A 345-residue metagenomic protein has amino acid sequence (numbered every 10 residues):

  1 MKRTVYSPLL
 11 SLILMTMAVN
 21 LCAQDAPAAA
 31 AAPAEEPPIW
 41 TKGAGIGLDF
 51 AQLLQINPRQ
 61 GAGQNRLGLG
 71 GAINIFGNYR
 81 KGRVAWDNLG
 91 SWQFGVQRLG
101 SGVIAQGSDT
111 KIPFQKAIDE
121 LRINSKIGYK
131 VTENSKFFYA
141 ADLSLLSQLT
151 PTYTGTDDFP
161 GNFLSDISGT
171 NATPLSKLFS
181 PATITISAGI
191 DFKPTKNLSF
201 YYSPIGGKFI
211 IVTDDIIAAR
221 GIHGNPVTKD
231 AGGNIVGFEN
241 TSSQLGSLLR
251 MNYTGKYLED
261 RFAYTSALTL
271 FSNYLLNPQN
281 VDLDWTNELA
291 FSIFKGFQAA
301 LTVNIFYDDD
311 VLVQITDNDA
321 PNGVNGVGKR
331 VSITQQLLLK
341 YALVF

Functional and structural regions predicted by a protein language model:
T41-G47, A85-D87, F138-A140, S199-Y201 (+3 more regions): Residue-level detector of the transmembrane beta-barrel scaffold of outer-membrane proteins
A44, L48-F50, G71-Y79, I123-Y129 (+7 more regions): Residues on the lipid-exposed face of transmembrane beta-strands in outer-membrane beta-barrel proteins
L48-L54, K81-R83, W92-R98, L143-Y153 (+5 more regions): Transmembrane beta-strands of outer-membrane beta-barrel pores
A51-A72, G100-P113: Surface-exposed strand-loop-strand hairpins of Gram-negative outer-membrane beta-barrel proteins
Q64, R80-G82, S243, N273-D282 (+1 more regions): Solvent-exposed loop/turn segments connecting transmembrane beta-strands in outer-membrane beta-barrel proteins
R80-G82, G128-K136, T195-N197, G207 (+2 more regions): Outer-membrane beta-barrel channels and translocator barrels
T183, S187-S272: Detector for outer-membrane/organellar transmembrane beta-barrel domains, recognizing the amphipathic beta-strand
V331-F345: Outer-membrane beta-barrel "beta-signal"
